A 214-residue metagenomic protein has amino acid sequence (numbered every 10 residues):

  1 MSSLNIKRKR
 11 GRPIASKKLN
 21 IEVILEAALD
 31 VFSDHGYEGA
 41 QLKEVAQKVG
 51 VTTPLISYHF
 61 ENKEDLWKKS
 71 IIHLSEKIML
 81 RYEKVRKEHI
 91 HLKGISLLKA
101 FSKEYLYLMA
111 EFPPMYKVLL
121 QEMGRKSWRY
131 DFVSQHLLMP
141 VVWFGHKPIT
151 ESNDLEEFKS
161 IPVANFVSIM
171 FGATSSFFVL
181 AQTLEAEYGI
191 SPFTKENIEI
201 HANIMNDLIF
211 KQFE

Functional and structural regions predicted by a protein language model:
M1-L19, R86: N-terminal intrinsically disordered/low-complexity leader segments
M1-R8, Y107, E111, M139 (+3 more regions): C-terminal peripheral helix-coil segments that are non-catalytic and often amphipathic
V23, A27, V31-D65, K69: Helix-turn-helix
K63, S70, L74, I78 (+5 more regions): Hydrophobic/aromatic residues within well-ordered alpha-helical segments
D65, L106-F144, N165, S191-E199: Short secondary-structure transition hinges
K68-A100, P148-E151: Amphipathic alpha-helical linker/stalk segments
K84-M115, L155, V163-M170: Hydrophobic alpha-helical connector segments
